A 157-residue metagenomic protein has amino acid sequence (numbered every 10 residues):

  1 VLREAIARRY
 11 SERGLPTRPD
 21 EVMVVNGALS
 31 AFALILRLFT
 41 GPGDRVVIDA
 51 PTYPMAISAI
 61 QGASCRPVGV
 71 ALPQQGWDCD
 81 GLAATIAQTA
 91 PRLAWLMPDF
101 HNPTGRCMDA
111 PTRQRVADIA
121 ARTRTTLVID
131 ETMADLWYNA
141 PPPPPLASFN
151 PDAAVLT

Functional and structural regions predicted by a protein language model:
V1-T123, D135-L156: Conserved core of the PLP fold type I
D130: Active-site glycine-centered loops adjacent to acidic/histidine catalytic or metal-binding residues that shape
